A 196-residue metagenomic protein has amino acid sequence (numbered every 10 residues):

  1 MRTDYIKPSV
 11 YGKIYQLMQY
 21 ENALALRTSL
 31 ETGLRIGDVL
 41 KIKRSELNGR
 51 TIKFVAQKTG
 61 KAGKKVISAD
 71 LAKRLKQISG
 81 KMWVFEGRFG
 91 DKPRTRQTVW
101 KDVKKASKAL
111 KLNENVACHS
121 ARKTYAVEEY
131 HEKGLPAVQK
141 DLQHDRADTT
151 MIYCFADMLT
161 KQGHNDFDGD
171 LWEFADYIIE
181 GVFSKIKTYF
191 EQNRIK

Functional and structural regions predicted by a protein language model:
M1, Y5, V66-D70, F155-R194: DNA/chromatin major-groove-contacting recognition/catalytic segments
D4-T32, I36: Basic, Lys/Arg- and aromatic-enriched nucleic-acid-binding interface segment
Y5-S9, T32, K41-K73: Conserved tyrosine-mediated DNA breakage-rejoining catalytic core shared by Y-recombinases
Y11, Q16, K101-K140: Short, basic (Lys/Arg/His-rich) helix/loop patches that form interaction surfaces in the mid-to-C-terminal regions
S29, L40, Q139: The alpha-helix within a helix-turn-helix
E46-G49, G134-C154, L159: Short, polar N-cap/turn motifs at the start of nucleic acid-interacting alpha helices
Q57-K76, K81-K104: C-terminal catalytic core of Y-nucleophile DNA break-rejoin enzymes
